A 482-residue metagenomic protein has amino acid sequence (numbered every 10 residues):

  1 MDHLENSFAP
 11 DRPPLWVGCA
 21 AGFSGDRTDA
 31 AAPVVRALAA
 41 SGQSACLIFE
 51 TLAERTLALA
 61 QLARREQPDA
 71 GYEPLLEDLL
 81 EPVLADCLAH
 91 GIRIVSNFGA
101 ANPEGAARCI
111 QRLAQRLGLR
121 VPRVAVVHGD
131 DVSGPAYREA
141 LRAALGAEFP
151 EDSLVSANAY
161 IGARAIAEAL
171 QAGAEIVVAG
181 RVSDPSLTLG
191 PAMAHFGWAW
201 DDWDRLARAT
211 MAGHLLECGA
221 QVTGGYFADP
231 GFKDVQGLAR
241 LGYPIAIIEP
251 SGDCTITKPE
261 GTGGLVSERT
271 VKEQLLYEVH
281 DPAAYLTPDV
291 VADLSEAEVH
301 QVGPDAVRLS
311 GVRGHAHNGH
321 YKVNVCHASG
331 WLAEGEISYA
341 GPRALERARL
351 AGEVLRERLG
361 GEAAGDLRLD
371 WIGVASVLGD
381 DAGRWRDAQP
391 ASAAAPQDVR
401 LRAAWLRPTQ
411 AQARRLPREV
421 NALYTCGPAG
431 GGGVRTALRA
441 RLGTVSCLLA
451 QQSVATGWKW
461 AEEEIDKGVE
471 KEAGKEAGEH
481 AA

Functional and structural regions predicted by a protein language model:
D2-V35: N-terminal amphipathic/basic leader segments beginning at the initiator methionine
H3-L4, G311-G468, A482: C-terminal non-catalytic interaction/assembly regions of soluble proteins
A9-L15, E54-D69, L88, V132-S153: Gly-rich Lys/Arg/Thr-decorated short loops/hinges at beta-loop-alpha junctions or inter-strand turns that position
G42-A60: N-terminal glycine-rich anion-binding loops that anchor highly charged ligand groups
R116-V132, L189-P230: Catalytic or ion-translocation cores adjacent to nucleophile or general acid/base/metal-coordination motifs in diverse
R120-V124, V222-D234, P282-Q301, E357-G373 (+1 more regions): Flexible, glycine/charged-enriched surface loops at secondary-structure junctions
P122-G129, Y137-A179, P185: Active-site cavity-forming subdomains of large catalytic enzyme subunits
M211-G311: A conserved active-site cap/scaffold subdomain adjacent to cofactor or substrate pockets
